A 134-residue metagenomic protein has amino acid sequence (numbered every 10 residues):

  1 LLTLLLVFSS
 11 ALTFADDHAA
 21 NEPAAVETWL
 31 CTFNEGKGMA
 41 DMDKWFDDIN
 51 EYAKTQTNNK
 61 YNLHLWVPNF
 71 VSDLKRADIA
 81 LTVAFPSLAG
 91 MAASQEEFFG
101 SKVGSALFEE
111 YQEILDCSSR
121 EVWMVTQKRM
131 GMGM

Functional and structural regions predicted by a protein language model:
F14-K102, I114-M134: Short S/T/G/P-rich N-terminal loop/turn motif that feeds into the first structured element of a domain
K102-E109: Outer-membrane beta-barrel domain signature
